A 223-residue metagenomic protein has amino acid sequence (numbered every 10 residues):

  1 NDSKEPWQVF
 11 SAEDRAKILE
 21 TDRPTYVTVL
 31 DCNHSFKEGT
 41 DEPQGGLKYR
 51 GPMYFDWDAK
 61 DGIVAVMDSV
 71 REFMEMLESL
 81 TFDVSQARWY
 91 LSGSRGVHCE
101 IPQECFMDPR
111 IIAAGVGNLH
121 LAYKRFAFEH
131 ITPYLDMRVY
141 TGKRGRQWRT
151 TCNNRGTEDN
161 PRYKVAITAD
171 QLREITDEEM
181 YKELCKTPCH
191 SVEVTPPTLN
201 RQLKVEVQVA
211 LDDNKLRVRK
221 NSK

Functional and structural regions predicted by a protein language model:
N1-R95, I101-E129, K215-L216, K220: Signature for HUH/AEP ssDNA processing cores
S35-R50, L121-K223: C-terminal accessory nucleic-acid interaction domains of nucleic acid-metabolism proteins
G96-H98, T157-E158: Flexible loop/turn segments at secondary-structure boundaries
